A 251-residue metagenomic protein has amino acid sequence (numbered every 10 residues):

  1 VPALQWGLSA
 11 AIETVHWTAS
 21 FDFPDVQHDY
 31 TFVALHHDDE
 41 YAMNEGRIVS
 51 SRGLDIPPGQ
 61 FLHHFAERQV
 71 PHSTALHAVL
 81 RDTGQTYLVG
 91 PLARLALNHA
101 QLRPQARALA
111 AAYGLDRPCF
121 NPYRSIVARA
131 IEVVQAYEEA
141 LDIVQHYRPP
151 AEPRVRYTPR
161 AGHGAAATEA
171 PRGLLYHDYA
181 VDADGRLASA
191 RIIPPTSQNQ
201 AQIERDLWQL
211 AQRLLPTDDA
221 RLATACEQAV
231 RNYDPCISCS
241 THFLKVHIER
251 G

Functional and structural regions predicted by a protein language model:
V1-R172, P194-G251: Active-site bordering "gate/hinge" segments that shape substrate access to catalytic or cofactor-binding pockets
A166, L175-P194: Short beta-strand elements
